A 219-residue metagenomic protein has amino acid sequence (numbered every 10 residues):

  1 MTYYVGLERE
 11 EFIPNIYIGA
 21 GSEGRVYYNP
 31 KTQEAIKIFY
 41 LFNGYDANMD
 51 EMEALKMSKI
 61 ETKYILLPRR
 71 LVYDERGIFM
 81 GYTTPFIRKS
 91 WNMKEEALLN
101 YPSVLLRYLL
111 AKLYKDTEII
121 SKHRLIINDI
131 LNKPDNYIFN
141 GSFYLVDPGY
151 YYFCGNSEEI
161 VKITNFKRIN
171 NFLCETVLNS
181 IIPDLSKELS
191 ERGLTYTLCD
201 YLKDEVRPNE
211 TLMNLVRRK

Functional and structural regions predicted by a protein language model:
M1-P14: A short, low-complexity linker immediately N-terminal to eukaryotic Hanks-type protein kinase catalytic domains
E11-Y73, I78, E96: ATP-binding glycine-rich loop module of kinase domains
V26-Y27, K112, Y137-I138, S142: Hydrophobic transmembrane helix bundles of membrane-integrated enzymes that assemble and modify cell-envelope
E34, Y82, Y144-D147: Protein kinase-like catalytic core scaffold
N43, W91, F153-G155: Conserved protein kinase catalytic core
K63-L109: Conserved structural core of kinase catalytic domains
E95-D135: Conserved kinase catalytic-core helix
N140-K219: C-lobe/activation-segment region of protein kinase-like
